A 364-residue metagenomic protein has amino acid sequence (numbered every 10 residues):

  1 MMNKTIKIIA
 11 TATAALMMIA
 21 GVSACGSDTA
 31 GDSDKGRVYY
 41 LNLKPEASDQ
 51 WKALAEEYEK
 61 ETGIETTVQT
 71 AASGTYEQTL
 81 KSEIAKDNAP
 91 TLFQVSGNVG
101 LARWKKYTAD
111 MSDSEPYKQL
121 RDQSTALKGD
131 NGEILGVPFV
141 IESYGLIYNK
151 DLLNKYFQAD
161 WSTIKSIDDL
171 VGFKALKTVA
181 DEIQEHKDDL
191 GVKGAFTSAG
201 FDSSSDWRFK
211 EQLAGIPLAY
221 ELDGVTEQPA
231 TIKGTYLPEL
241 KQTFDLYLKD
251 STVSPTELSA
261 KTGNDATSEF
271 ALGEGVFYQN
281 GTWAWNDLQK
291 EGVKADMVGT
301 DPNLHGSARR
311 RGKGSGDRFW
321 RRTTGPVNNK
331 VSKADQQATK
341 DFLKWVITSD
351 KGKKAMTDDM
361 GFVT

Functional and structural regions predicted by a protein language model:
N3-A15, I19-G100, P116, D160 (+1 more regions): Conserved N-terminal structural module of periplasmic/extracytoplasmic solute-binding proteins
T70-T79, L170-A175, E257-L272: Short helix-initiation/N-cap motifs at beta->coil->alpha
N88-Q94, V276-N280, G299: Paired acidic/hydrophobic, glycine-rich loop segments that form the ligand-binding mouth/hinge of periplasmic-binding
S96-I147, N154, K174, T300-D301: Hinge/lid segment of periplasmic solute-binding proteins
S112-A126, S166-D169, G194-A195, G200-S203 (+3 more regions): Short, solvent-exposed loop/beta-turn-alpha elements that line the ligand-binding surface or hinge of extracytoplasmic
E133-F139, Y144, K174-P229, G275: Extracytoplasmic/periplasmic solute-binding protein
T178-D181, V225-A260: Glycine-centered hinge/linker elements that transmit conformational signals in sensory and ligand-binding systems
E291-D359: Extracytoplasmic/periplasmic substrate-recognition and gating elements
